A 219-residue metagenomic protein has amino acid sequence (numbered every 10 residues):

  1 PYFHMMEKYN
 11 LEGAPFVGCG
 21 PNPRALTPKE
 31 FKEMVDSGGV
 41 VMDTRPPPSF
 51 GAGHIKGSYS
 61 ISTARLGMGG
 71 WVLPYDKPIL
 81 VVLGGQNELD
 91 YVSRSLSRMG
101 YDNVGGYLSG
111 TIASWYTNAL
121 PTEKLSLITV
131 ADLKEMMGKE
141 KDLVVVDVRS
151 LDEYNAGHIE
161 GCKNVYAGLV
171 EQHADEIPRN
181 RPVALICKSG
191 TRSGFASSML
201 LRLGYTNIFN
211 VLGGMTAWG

Functional and structural regions predicted by a protein language model:
P1-G20, G39, P47-V144, V148-G219: Rhodanese-like catalytic fold shared by cysteine-dependent sulfurtransferases and DSP/PTP-type phosphatases
R24-K32: Long, low-complexity segments enriched in small/aliphatic residues
V35: C-type cytochrome heme-c attachment and multiheme electron-transfer modules
M42: Nucleotide phosphate-binding/pyrophosphate-handling subdomain across enzymes that bind or process nucleotide phosphates
